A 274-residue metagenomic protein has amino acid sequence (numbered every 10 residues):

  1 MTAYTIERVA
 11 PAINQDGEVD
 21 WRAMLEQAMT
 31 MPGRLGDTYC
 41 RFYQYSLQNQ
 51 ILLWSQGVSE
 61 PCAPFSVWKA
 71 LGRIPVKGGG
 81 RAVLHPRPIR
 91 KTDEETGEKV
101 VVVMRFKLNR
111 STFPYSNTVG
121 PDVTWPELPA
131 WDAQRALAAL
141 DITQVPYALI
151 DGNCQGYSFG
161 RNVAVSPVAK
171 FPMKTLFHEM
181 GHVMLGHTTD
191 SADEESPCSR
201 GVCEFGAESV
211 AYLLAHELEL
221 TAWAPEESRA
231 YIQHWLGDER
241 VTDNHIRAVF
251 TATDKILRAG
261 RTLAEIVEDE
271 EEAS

Functional and structural regions predicted by a protein language model:
M1-L176, M180-S274: N-terminal accessory/interface modules of nucleic-acid-binding and processing proteins
